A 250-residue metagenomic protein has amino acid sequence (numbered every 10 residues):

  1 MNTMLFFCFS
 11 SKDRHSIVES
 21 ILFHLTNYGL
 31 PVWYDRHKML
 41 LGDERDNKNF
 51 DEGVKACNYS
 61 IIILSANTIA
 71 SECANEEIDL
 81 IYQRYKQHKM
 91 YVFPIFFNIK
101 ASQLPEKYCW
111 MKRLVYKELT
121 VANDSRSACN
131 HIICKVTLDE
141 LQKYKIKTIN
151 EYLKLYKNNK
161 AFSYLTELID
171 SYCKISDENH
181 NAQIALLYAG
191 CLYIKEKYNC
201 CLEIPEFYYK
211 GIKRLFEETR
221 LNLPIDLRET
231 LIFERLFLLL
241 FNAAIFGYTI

Functional and structural regions predicted by a protein language model:
M1-Y59, Y82-Q83, M90, S171-I250: Conserved N-terminal substructure of TIR/SEFIR domains
I17, K86-F97, E118, Y144-K160: A short, terminal or domain-edge coil/loop segment
L22-L141: Cross-kingdom TIR/SEFIR domain
T120-N123, S127, Y156-S163, N181-A185 (+3 more regions): Alpha-helix boundary/N-cap detector
H131-D170: Charged, amphipathic alpha-helical linkers/stalks
